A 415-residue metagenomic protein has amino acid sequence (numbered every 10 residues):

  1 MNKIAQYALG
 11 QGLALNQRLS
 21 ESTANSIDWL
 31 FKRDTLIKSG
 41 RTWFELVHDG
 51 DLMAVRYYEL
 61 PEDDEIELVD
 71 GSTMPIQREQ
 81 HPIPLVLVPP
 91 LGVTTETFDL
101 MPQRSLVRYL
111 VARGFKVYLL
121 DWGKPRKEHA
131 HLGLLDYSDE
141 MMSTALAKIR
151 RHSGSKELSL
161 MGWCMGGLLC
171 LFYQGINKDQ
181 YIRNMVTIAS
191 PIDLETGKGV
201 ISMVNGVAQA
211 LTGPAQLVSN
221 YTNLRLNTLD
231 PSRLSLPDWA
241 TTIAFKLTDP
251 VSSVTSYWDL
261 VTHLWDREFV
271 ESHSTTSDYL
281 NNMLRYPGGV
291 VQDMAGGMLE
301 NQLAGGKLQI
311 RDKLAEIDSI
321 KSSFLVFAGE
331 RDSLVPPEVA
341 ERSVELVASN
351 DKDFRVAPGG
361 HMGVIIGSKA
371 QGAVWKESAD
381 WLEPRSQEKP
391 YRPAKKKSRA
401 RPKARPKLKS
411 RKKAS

Functional and structural regions predicted by a protein language model:
M1-N16, R151, S155, C170-G289: Alpha/beta-hydrolase-fold enzymes
E45-R126: Short, surface-exposed "cap/lid" segments of acyl-processing enzymes
L132-H152: Alpha/beta-hydrolase active-site loop
M161-C170: Gly/Ala-rich beta-loop-alpha elbow adjacent to hydrolase catalytic centers
Q302, R331-V335: Acidic catalytic loop of the alpha/beta-hydrolase fold
I320, V326-A328, D332: Short beta-strand/loop motif that positions the catalytic acidic residue of the alpha/beta-hydrolase fold
S322, P336-E345: Short alpha-helix in the alpha/beta-hydrolase fold that links the catalytic acid
L334, F354, G359-A373: Catalytic histidine-centered segment of alpha/beta-hydrolase-like enzymes
